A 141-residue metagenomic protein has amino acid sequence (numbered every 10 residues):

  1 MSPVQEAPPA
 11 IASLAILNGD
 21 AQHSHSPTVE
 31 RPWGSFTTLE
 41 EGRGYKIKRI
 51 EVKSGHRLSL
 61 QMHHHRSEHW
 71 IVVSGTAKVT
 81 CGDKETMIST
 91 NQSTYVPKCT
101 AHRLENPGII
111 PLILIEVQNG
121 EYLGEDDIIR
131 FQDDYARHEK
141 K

Functional and structural regions predicted by a protein language model:
M1-K46, K53, I128-K141: A short, N-terminal "cap"/entry segment at the start of jelly-roll beta-barrel domains of the cupin/DSBH fold
K48-H65: Conserved short histidine dyad/triad with adjacent acidic residue
H65-K78, G82: Glycine- and acidic-residue-biased ligand/ion/polar-headgroup-sensing regions
H69, I109-R130: A short hydrophobic beta-strand segment most commonly corresponding to one strand of the jelly-roll/cupin
V79, S93, E121-R130, H138-E139: Anionic, Ser/Thr-rich low-complexity intrinsically disordered regions
D83-A101: Short acidic-glycine-tyrosine-enriched beta hairpin
L104-P107: Asparagine-centered strand-capping/turn motif at beta-strand->loop junctions
